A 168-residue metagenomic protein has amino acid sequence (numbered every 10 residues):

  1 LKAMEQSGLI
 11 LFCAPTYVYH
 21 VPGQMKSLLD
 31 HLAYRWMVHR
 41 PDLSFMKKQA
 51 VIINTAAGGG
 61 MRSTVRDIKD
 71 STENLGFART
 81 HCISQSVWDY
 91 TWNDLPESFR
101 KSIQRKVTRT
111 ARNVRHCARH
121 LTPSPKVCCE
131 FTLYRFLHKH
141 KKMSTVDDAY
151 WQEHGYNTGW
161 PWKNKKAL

Functional and structural regions predicted by a protein language model:
L1-A78, W151, N157-P161: Helix-loop-strand module that forms the ligand-binding subsite of alpha/beta enzymes
A78-L168: Glycine-rich phosphate/pyrophosphate-binding loop and the adjoining helix
